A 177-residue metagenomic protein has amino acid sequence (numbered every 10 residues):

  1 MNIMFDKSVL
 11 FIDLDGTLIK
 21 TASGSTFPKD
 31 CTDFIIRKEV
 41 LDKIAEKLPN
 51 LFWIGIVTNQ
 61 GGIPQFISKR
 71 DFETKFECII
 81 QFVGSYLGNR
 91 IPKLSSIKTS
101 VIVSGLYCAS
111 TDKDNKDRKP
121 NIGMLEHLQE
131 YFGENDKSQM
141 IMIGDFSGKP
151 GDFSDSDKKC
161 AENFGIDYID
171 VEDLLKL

Functional and structural regions predicted by a protein language model:
M1-G55: Active-site neighborhood of HAD-like aspartate-dependent phosphohydrolases
V9, D117-D155: Conserved Lys-Pro-Asp/Glu-containing loop-to-beta segment of HAD-superfamily phosphomonoesterases, centered on
I19-S25, T58, Q65-R70, G84 (+2 more regions): Domain-wide signal for the mature, well-folded portions of proteins, strongly enriched in nucleus-encoded organellar
S25-C31, P64-T74, D114-R118, G148-D155: Short, flexible/disordered intra-domain loops and linkers
V40-E77, K93-D114, I143: Substrate-recognition element of Asp-dependent hydrolases with the DxDx(T/V) motif
P64-R90, P120-Y131: Short, electropositive alpha-helical surface patch
T111-G123, L174-L177: A short acidic, often aromatic-flanked loop/helix-cap motif at beta-alpha or helix-coil junctions that lines enzyme
I141-L177: Acidic, Mg2+-coordinating phosphoryl-transfer loop and its flanking beta/alpha structural elements, shared across
